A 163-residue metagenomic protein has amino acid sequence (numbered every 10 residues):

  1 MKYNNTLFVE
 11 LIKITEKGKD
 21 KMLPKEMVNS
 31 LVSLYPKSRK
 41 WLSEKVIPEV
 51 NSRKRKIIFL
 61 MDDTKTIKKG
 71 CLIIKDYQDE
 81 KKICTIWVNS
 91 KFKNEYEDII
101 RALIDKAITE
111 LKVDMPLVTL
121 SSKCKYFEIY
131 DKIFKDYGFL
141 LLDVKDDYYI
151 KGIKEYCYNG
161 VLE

Functional and structural regions predicted by a protein language model:
K2-E44: Short amphipathic alpha-helix that is part of the acyltransferase structural core
L34-D63: Active-site rim helix/loop that mediates acceptor-substrate recognition in acyltransferases
R55, K112-M115: Short, high-confidence coil segments that cap the C-terminus of an alpha-helix and link into the following beta-strand
K65-C71, K81: Glycine-rich phosphate/pyrophosphate-binding loop shared by adenosine-nucleotide-utilizing enzymes
K75, D79-K91: Conserved acetyl-CoA binding element of GNAT-fold acetyltransferases
K93-T109: Conserved acetyl-CoA-binding loop-helix of GNAT-fold acetyltransferases
V118-D131: Conserved beta-strand-loop-alpha-helix junction that forms the acyl-donor binding cleft
S121, K135-Y156: Conserved catalytic-core motifs of GNAT/GCN5-like acyltransferases
